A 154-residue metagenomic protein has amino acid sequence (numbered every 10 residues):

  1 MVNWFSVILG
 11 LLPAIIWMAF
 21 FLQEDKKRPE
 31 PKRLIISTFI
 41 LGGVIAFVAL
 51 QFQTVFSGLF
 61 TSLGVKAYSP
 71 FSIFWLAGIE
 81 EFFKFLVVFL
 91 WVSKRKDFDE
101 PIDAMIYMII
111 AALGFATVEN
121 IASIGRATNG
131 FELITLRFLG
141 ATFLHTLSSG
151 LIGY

Functional and structural regions predicted by a protein language model:
M1-Y154: Hydrophobic alpha-helical segments at protein termini of multi-pass membrane proteins
